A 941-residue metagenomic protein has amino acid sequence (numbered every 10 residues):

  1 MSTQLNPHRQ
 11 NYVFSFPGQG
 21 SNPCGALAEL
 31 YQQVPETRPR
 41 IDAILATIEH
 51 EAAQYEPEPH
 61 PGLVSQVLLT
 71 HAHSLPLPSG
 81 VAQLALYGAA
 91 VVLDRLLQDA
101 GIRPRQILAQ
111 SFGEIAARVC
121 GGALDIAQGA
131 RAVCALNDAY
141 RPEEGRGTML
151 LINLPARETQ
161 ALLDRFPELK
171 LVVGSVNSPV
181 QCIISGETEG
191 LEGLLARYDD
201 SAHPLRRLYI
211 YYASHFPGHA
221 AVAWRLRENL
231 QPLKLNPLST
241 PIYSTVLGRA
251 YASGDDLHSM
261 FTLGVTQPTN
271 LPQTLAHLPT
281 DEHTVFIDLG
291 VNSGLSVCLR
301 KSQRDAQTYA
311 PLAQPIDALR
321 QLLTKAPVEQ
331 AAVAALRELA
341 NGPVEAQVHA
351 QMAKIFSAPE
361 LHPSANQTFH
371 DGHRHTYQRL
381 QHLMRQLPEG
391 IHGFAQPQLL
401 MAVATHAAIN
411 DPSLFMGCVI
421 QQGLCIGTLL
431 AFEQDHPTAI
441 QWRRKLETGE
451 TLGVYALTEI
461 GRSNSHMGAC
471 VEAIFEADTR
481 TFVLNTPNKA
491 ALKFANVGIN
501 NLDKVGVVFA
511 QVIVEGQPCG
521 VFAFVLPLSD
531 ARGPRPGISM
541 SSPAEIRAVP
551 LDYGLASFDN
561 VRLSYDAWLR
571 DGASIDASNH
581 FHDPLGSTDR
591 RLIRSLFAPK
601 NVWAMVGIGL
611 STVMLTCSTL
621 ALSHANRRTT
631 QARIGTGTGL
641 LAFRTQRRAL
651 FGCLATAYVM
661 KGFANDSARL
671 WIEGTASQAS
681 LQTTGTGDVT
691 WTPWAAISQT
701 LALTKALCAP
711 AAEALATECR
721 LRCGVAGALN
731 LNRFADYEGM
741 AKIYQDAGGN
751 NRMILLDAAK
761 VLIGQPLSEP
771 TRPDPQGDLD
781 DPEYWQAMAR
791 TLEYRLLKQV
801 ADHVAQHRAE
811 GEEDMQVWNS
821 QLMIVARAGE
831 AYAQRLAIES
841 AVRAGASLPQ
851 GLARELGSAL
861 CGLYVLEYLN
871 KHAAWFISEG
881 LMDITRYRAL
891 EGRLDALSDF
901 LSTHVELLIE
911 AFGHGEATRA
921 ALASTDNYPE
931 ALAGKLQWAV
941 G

Functional and structural regions predicted by a protein language model:
S2-R165, P204-I210, V285-C298, Y309-L312 (+1 more regions): FabD-like malonyl-/acyl-CoA
A139-Y140, K170, L195-R206: A common structural junction motif
G145, S175-Q181, Y209-Y211, P237-T240: Short Gly/Ser/Thr- and Asp/Glu-enriched loop/turn motifs at secondary-structure junctions
L151, A202-K301, I316, R320-V328: Acyltransferase
P155-A156, G186-E192: Helix N-cap motif at beta-to-alpha junctions
T159-P179: Gly/Ser-centered flexible loop/linker motifs
A306-R320: Conserved phosphate-binding/catalytic loops in two-lobed NTP-binding clefts
E329-L492, N496-G941: Flavin-dependent oxidoreductase catalytic core characteristic of acyl-CoA dehydrogenase/oxidase-like enzymes
